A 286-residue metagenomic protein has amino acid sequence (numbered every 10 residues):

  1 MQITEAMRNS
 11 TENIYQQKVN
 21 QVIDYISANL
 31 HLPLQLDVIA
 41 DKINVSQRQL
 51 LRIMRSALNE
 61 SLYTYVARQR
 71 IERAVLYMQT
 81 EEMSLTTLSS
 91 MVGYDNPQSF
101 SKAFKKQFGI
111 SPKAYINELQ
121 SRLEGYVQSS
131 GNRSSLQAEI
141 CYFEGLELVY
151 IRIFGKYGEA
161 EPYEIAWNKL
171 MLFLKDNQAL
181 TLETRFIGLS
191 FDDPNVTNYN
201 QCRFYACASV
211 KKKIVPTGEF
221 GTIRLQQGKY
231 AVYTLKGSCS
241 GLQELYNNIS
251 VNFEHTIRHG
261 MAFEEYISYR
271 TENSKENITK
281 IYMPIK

Functional and structural regions predicted by a protein language model:
M1-N9, D37-L58: Basic, low-complexity segments
M1-Q21, A57-S61, R68: Short, Lys/Arg-enriched, Trp-marked, Pro/Gly-tolerant hinge/linker segments that flank
D24, R48-I53, E60-T64, R68 (+4 more regions): A solvent-exposed interaction/effector surface
A28-L32, T80: Short helix-capping/hinge SLiMs at alpha-helix to coil transitions
P33-Q35, S84: Residues at or immediately flanking beta-strands
